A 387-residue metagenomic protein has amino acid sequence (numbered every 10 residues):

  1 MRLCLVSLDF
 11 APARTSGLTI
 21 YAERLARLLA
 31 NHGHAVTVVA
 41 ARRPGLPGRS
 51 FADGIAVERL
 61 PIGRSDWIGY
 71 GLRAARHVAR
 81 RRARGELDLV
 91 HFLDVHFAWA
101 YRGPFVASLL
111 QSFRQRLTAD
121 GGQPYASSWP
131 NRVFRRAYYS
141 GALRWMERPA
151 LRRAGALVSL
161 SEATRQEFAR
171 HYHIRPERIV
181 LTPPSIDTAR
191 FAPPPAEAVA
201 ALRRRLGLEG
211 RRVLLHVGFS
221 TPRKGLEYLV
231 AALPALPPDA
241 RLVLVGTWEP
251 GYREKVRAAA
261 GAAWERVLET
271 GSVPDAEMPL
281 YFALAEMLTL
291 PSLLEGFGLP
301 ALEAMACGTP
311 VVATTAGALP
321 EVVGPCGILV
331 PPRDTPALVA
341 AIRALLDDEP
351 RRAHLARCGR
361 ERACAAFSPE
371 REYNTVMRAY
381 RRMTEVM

Functional and structural regions predicted by a protein language model:
G103-R148, A189: Acceptor-binding helix/loop patch of EC 2.4 sugar-transfer enzymes, predominantly nucleotide-sugar-dependent
A163, S185: Carbohydrate-associated surface elements
V217, R241-K255: Glycosyltransferase donor-sugar binding loop
E254-A276: Nucleotide-activated donor-binding/catalytic signature segment of Leloir-type glycosyltransferases, i.e., the conserved
S272, L280-A285: Short alpha-helical donor nucleotide-sugar binding micro-motif in glycosyltransferases
L293: Aromatic "clamp/platform" in nucleotide-sugar-dependent glycosyltransferases that forms part of the donor/acceptor
A301, P310-A313: Short hydrophobic beta-strand element within catalytic cores of glycosyltransferases and related nucleotide-activated
I328-T335, A344-P350: Conserved acidic donor-binding segment of nucleotide-sugar-dependent glycosyltransferases
